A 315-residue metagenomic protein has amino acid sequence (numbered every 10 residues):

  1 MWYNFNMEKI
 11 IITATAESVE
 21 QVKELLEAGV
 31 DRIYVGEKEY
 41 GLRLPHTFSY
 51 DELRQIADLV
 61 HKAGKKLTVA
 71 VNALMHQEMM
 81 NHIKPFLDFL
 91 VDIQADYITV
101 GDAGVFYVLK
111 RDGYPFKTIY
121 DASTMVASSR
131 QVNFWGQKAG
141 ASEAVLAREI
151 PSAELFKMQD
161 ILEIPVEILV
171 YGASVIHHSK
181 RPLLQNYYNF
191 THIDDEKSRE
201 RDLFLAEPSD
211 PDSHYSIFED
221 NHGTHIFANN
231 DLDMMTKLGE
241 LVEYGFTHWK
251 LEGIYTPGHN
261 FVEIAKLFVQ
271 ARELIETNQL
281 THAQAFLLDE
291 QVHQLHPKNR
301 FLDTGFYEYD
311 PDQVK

Functional and structural regions predicted by a protein language model:
W2-T124, V145, S152-K315: Active-site pocket-lining/capping segments in soluble small-molecule metabolic enzymes
S129-R130: Conserved nucleotide-cofactor-binding alpha/beta core module
G140-A141: As written
